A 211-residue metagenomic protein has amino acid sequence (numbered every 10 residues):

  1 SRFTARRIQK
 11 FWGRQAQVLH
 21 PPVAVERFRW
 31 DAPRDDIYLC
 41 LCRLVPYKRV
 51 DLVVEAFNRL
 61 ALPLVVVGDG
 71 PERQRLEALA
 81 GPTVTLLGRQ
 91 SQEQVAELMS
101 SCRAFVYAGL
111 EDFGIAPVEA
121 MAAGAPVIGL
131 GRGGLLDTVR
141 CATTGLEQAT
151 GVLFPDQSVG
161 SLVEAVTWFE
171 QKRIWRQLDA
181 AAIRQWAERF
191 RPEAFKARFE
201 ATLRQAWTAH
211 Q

Functional and structural regions predicted by a protein language model:
S1-R29: Donor nucleotide-sugar binding/catalytic pocket of nucleotide-sugar-dependent glycosyltransferases
R29-A61, V65: Conserved donor-binding/catalytic core segment of Leloir-type glycosyltransferases
Q74-E93: Nucleotide-activated donor-binding/catalytic signature segment of Leloir-type glycosyltransferases, i.e., the conserved
E97-C102, F199: Short alpha-helical donor nucleotide-sugar binding micro-motif in glycosyltransferases
S100-D112, A125-P126: Acidic donor-binding loop of glycosyltransferase active sites
P126-G131, L136-V139: Short hydrophobic beta-strand element within catalytic cores of glycosyltransferases and related nucleotide-activated
C141-V159, W168-I174: Conserved acidic donor-binding segment of nucleotide-sugar-dependent glycosyltransferases
Q157, R173-Q211: A charged, aromatic-enriched C-terminal amphipathic alpha-helix characteristic of glycosyltransferases across folds
